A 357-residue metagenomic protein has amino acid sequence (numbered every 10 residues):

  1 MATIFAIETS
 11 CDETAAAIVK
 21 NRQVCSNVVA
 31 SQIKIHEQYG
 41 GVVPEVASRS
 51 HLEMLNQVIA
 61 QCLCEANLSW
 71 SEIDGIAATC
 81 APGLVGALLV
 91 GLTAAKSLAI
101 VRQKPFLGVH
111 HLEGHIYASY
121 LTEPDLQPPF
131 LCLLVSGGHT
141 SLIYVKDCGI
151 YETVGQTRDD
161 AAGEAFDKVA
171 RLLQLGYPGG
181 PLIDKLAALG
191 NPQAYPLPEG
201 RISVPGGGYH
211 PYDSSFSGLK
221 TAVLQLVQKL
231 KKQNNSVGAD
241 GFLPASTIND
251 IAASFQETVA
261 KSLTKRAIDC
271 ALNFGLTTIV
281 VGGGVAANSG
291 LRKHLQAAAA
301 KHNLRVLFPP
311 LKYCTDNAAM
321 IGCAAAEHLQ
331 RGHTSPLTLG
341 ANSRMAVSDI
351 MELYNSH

Functional and structural regions predicted by a protein language model:
M1, V109-L131: Conserved phosphate-binding catalytic cores of ATP/NTP-utilizing and phosphoryl-transfer enzymes
A2-P82, H111, H115, I251: N-terminal beta-alpha supersecondary unit
T14-V19, C132-L134, T140-Y144: Short beta-strand scaffold segments in enzyme catalytic cores
W70-C80, F274-A286, L307: Short glycine-rich phosphate-binding loop at a beta-alpha junction
G108-V109, Q296-M320: Conserved phosphate-binding/catalytic loops in two-lobed NTP-binding clefts
P124, D147-N191, K220-K229, N234: Glycine-rich phosphate-binding loop plus the immediately following alpha-helix
K185-I279, G290-A297, K301-H302, D349-H357: A contiguous, well-structured pocket-lining segment that forms one wall/lid of small-molecule binding clefts in soluble
P309-V347: Glycine-rich phosphate-binding/hydrolytic loop that grips phosphoryl groups
